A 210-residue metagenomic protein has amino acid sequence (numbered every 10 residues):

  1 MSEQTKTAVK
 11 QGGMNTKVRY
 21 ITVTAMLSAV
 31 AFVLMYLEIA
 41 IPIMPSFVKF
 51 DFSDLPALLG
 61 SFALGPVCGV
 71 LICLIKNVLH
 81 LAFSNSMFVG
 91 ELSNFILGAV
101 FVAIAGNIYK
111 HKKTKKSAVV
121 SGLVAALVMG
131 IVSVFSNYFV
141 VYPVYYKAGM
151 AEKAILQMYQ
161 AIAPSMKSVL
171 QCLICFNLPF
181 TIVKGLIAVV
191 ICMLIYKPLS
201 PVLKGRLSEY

Functional and structural regions predicted by a protein language model:
M1-Y210: Loop-helix junctions at membrane interfaces
